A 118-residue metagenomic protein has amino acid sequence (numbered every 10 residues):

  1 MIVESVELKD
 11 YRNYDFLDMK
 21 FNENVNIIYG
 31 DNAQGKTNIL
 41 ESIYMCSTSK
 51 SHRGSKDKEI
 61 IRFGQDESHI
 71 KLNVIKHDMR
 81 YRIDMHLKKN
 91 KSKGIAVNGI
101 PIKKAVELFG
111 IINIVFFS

Functional and structural regions predicted by a protein language model:
M1-M45: Pre-Walker A-like glycine/lysine-rich segment at the N-terminus of P-loop NTPase domains
T48-S118: Nucleotide-state sensing region of NTPase/ATPase domains
